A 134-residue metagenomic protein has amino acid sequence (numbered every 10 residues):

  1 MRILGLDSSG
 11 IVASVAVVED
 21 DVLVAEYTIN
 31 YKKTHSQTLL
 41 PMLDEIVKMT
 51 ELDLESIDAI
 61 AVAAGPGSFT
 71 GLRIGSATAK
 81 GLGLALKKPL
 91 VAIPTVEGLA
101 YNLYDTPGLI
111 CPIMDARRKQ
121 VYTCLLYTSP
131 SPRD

Functional and structural regions predicted by a protein language model:
R2-L4, V18-L126: Nucleotide and nucleotide-moiety/phosphate-recognizing core
I3-S14: N-terminal amphipathic/basic leader segments beginning at the initiator methionine
D7, T95, S131: Conserved phosphate-coupling serine/threonine residues in phosphotransfer and NTP-handling enzymes
G10, R118, D134: Short, glycine/acidic-enriched loop or turn micro-motifs at the edges of active sites
Y127-D134: Conserved small/polar residues in nucleotide/adenosyl-binding loops
